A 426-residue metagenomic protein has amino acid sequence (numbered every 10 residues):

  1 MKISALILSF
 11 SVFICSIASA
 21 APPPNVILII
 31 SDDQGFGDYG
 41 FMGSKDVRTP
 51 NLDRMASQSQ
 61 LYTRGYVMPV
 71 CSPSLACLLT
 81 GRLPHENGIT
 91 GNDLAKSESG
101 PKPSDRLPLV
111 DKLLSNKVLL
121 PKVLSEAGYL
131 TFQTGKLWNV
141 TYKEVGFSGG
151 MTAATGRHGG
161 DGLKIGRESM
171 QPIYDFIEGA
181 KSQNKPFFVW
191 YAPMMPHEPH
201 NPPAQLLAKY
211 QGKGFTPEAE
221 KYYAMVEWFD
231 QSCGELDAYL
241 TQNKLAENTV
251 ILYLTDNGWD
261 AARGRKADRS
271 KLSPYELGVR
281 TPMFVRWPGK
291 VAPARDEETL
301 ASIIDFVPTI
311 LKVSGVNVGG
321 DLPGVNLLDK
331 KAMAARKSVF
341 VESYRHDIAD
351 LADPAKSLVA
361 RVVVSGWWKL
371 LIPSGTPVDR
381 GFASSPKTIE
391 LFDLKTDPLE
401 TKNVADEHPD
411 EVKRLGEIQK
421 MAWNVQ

Functional and structural regions predicted by a protein language model:
S4-S16: Bacterial N-terminal signal peptides
A18-S385, P398-V425: Formylglycine-dependent sulfatase
L391-F392: Short hydrophobic beta-strand that contains or immediately precedes a catalytic carboxylate
